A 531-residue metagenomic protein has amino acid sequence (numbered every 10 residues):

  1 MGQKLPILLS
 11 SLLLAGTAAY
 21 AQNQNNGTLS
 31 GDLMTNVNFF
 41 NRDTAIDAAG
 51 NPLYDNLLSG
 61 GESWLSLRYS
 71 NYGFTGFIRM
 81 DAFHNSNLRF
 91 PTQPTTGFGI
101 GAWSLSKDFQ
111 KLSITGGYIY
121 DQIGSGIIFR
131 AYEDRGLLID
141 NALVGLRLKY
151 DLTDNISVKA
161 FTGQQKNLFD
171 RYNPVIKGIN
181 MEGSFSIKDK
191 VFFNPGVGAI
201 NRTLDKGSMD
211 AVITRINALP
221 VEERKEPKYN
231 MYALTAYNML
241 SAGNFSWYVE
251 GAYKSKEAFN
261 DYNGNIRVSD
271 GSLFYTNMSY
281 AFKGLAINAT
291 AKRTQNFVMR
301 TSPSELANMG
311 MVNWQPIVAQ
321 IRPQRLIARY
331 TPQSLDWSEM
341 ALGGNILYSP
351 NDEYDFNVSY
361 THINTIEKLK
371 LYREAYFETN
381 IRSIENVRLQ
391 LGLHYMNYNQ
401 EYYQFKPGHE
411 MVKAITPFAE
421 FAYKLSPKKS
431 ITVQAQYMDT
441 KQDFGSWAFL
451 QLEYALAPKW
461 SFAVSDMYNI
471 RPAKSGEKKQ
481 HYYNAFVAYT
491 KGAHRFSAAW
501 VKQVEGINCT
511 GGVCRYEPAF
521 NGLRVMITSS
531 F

Functional and structural regions predicted by a protein language model:
M1-S30, F531: Bacterial Sec-dependent N-terminal signal peptides
Q24-T28, M34, F39-G60, Y69-S70 (+12 more regions): Signature for the C-terminal beta-barrel architecture of outer-membrane proteins
R89, F98, I119-S125, A131-E133: Acidic, small-polar-rich N-terminal luminal/periplasmic segments of exported/outer-membrane proteins
A102: Phosphate/ribose-recognition catalytic cores of enzymes acting on nucleotide-derived substrates
W460, F486-A488, H494: Long, ordered, helix-rich scaffold segments
